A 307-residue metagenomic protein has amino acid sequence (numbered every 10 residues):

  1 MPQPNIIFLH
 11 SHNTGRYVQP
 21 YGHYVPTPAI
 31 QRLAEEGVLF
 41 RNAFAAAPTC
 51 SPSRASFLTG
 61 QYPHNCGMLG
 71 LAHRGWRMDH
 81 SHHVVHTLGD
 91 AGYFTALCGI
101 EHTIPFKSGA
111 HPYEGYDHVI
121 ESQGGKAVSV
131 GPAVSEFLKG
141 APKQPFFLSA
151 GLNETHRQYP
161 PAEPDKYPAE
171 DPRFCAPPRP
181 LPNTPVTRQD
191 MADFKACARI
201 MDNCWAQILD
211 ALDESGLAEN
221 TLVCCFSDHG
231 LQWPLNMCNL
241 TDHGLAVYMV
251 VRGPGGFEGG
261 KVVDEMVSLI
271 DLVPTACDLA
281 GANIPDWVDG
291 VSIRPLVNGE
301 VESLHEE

Functional and structural regions predicted by a protein language model:
M1-E307: Formylglycine-dependent sulfatase
